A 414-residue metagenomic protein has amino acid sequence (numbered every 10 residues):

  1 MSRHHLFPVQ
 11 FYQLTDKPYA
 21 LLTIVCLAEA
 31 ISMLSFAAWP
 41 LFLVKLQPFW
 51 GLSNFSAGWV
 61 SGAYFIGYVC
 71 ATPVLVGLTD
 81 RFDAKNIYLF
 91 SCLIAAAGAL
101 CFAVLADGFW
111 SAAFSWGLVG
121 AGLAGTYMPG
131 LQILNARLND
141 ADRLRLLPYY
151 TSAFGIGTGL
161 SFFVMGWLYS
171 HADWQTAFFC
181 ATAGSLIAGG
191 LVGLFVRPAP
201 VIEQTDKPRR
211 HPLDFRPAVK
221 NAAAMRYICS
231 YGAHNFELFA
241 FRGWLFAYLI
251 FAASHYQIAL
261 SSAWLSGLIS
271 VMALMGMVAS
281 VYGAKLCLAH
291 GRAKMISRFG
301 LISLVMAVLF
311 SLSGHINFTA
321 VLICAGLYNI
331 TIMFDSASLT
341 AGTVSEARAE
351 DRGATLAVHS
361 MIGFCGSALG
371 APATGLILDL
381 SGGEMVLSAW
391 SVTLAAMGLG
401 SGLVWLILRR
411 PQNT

Functional and structural regions predicted by a protein language model:
H5-T15, A199-C229: Juxtamembrane intracellular "pre-TM" segments in multi-pass secondary transporters
W39-P40, M225-I269: Extracytoplasmic gate region of multi-pass secondary transporters
C70-A106: Conserved MFS/SLC helix-loop-helix module at the cytosolic interface between two early adjacent transmembrane helices
T72-D83, A279-G291, L378: Helix-to-loop junctions at the C-terminal end of transmembrane segments in multipass secondary transporters
W116-A153: Cytoplasmic helix-loop-helix junction between adjacent transmembrane helices in 12-TM secondary transporters
Y150-V196: Helix-loop-helix hairpin linking two adjacent transmembrane segments in secondary transporters
G190-F195, G383, V392-T414: Multi-pass alpha-helical transporter architecture, strongest for 12-TM Major Facilitator/SLC carriers used
A293-L339: C-terminal transmembrane helical hairpin of 12-TM major facilitator-type secondary transporters
